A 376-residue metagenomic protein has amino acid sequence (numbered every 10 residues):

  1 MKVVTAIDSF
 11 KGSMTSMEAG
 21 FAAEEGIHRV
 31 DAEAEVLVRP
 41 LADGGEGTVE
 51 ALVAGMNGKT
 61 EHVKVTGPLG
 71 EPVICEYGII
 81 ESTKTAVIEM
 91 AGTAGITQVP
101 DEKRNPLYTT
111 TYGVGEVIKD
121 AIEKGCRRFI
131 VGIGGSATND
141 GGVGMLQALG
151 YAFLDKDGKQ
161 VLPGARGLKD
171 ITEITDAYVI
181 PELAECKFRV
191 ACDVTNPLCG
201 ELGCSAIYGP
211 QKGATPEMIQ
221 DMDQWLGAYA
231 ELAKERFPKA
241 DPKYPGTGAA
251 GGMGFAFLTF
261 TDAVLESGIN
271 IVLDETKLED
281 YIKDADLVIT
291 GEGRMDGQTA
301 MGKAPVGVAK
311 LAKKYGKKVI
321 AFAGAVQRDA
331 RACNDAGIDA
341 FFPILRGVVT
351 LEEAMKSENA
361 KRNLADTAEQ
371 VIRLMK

Functional and structural regions predicted by a protein language model:
M1-I133, A137-K376: N-terminal loops that bind phosphate or other acidic moieties and the adjacent beta-alpha structural core
